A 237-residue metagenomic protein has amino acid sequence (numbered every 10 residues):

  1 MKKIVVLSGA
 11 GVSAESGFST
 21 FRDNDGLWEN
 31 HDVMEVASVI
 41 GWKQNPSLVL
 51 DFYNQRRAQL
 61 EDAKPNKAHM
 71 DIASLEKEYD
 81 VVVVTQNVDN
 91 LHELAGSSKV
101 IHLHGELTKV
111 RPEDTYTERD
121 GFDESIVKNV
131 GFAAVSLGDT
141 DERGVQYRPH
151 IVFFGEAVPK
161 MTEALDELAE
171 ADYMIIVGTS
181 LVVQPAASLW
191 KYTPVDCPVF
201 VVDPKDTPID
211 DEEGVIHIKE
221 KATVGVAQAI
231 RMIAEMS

Functional and structural regions predicted by a protein language model:
M1-S237: Conserved catalytic core of sirtuin-type NAD+-dependent deacylases
